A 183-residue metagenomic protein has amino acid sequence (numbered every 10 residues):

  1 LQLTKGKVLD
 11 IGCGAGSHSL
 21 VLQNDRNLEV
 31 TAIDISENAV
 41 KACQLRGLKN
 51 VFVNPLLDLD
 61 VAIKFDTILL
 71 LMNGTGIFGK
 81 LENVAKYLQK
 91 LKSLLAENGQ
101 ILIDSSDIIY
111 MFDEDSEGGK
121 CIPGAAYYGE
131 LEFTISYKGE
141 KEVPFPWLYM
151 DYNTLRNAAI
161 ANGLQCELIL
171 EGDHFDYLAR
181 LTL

Functional and structural regions predicted by a protein language model:
G6-G14: Conserved class I S-adenosyl-L-methionine
A15-N27: Conserved SAM-binding loop of SAM-dependent methyltransferases across substrates and taxa, primarily the Class I
S36-E37: Conserved SAM/SAH-binding beta-strand->alpha-helix loop
G47-D58: Conserved SAM-binding strand-loop segment of SAM-dependent methyltransferases
F65-A85: A short SAM/SAH-binding and catalytic strip from SAM-dependent methyltransferases
A85-E97: A short glycine-rich, Lys/Arg-flanked "PGG" loop and its adjoining helix->strand segment in the class I
E97-T154, I160: SAM-dependent methyltransferase
N162-L183: Core SAM-dependent methyltransferase catalytic element
